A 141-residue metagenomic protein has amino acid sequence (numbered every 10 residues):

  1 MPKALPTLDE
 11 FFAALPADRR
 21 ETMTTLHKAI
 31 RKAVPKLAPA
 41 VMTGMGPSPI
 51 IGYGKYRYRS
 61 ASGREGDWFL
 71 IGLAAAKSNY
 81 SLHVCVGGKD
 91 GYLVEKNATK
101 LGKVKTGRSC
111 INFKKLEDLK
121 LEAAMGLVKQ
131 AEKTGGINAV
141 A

Functional and structural regions predicted by a protein language model:
M1-A141: Charge-dense, helix-prone N-terminal extensions
